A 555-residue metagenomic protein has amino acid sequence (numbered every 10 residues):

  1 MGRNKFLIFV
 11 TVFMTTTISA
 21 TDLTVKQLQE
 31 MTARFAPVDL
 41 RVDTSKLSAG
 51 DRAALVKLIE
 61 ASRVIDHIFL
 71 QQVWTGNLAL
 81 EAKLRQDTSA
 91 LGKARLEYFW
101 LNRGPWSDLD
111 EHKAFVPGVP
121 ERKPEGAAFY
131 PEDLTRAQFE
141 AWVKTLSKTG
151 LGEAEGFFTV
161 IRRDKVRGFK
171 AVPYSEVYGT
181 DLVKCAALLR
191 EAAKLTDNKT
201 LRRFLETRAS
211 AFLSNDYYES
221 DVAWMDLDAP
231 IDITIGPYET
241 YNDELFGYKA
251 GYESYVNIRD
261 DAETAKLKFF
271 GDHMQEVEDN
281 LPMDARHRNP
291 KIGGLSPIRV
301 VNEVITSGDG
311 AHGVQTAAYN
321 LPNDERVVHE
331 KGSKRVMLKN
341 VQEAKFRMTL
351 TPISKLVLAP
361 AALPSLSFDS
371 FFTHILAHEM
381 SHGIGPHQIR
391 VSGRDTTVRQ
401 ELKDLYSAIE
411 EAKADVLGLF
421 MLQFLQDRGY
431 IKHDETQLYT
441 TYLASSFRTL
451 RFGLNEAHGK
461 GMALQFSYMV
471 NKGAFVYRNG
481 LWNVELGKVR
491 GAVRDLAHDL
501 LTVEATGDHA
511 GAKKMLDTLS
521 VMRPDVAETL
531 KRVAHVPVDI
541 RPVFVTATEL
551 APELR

Functional and structural regions predicted by a protein language model:
M1-R3: N-terminal secretory signal peptides that target proteins for export/translocation
K5-T17: Bacterial N-terminal signal peptides
D22-T196, T200-F204: N-terminal helix-rich structural modules
L28-K57, G150-F424, R428-S446, L450 (+1 more regions): Fold-level signature of zinc-dependent metallopeptidase catalytic domains
E60-H67, E97-G104, L188-E191, T207 (+3 more regions): Short, hydrophobic/amphipathic alpha-helical patches that form generic packing surfaces within helical domains
L419-K514: Long, well-structured alpha-helical subdomains associated with metal-dependent extracellular/ecto-lumenal hydrolases
A497, L501-R555: Extended, compositionally biased alpha-helical segments that mediate assembly or anchoring
